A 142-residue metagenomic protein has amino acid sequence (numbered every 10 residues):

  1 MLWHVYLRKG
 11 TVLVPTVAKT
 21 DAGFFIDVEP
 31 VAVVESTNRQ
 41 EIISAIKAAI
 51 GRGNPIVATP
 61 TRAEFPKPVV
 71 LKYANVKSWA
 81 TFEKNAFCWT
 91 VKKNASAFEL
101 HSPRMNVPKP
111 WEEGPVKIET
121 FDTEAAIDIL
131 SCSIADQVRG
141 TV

Functional and structural regions predicted by a protein language model:
M1-T37, K93-C132, D136, G140: Intrinsically disordered, low-complexity regulatory segments enriched in Ser/Thr/Pro and charged residues
E35-F87, V107, W111-K117: Negatively charged, low-complexity tracts enriched in Asp/Glu with abundant Ser/Thr
A48-I56, P60, D128-V142: A short, charged
W79-K93, F98-H101: Surface-exposed interaction/gating patches
